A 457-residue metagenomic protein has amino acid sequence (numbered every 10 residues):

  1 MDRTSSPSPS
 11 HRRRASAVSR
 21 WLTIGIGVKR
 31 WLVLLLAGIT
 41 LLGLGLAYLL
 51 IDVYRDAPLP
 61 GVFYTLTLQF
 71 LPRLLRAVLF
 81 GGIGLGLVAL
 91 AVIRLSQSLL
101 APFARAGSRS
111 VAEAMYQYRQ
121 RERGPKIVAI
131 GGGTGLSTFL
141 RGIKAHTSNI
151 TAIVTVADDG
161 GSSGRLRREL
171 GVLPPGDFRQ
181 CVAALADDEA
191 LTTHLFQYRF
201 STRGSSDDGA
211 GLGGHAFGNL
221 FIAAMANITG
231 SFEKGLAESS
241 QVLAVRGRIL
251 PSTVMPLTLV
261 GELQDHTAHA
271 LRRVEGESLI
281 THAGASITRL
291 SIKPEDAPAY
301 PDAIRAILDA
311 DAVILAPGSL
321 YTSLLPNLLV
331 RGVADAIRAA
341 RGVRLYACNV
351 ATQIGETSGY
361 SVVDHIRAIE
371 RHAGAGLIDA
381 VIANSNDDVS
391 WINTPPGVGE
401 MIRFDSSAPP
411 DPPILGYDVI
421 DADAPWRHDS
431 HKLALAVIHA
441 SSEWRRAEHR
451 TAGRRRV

Functional and structural regions predicted by a protein language model:
D2-A15, Y116-R123, H146, V154-P174 (+5 more regions): Conserved phosphate- and dinucleotide-binding cores of soluble alpha/beta proteins, encompassing both enzyme active
D2-G107, A157-A283, A436-I438, T451-R456: Electropositive, gly/pro-rich neighborhoods at or near active sites that engage anionic ligands
D2-V28, L99, G359-V457: C-terminal functional extensions of proteins
L100-V128: N-terminal signal-anchor transmembrane helix
R121-T147: Acidic, Ser/Thr-rich low-complexity segments on the non-lumenal side of membrane proteins
K126-I127, A312, V343, A380: Structural motif
A129, A152-I153, Y346, A383: Structural beta-sheet core signal
V260-K293, A297, D302-A312: Membrane-embedded hairpin module used as a gating/binding unit in multi-pass transport and secretion proteins
